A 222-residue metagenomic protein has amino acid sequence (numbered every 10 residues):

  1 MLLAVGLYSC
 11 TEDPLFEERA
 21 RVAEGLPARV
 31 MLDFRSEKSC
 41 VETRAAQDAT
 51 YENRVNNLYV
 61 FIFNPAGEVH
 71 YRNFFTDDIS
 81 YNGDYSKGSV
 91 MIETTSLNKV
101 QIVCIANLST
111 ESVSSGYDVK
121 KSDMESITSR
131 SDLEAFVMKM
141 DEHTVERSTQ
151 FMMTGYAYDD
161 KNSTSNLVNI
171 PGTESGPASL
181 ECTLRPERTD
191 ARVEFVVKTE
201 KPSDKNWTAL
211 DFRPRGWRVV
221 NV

Functional and structural regions predicted by a protein language model:
M1-G6: Bacterial N-terminal signal peptides
L7-V222: Sec-type signal peptide cleavage vicinity
